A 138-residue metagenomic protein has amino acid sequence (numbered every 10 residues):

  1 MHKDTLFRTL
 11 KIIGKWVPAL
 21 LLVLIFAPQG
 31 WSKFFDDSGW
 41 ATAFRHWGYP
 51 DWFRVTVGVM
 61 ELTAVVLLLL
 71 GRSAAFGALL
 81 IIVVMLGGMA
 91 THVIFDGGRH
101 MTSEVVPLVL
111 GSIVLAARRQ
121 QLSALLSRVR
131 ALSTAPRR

Functional and structural regions predicted by a protein language model:
M1-W31, V55, L70-R138: Extended, low-polarity transmembrane helix blocks
L24-V57: Solvent-exposed, well-ordered loop and adjacent helix/strand elements within mature globular domains that form
D37, T63-V65, G71-R72, R118: Hydrophobic alpha-helical elements and their junctions with loops/disorder across both membrane and soluble proteins
G58-V65, P107: Core segments of transmembrane alpha-helices that mediate helix-helix packing or line hydrophobic substrate/ligand
